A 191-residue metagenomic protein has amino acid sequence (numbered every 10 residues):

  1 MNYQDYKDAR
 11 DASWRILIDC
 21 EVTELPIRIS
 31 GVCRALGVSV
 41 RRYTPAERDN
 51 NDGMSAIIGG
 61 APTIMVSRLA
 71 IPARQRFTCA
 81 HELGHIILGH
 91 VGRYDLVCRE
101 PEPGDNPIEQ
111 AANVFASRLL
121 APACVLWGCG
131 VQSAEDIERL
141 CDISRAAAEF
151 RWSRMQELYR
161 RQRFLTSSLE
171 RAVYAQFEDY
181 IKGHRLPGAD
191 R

Functional and structural regions predicted by a protein language model:
M1-R191: Active-site hotspot residues in diverse enzymes, especially metal/ion-binding acidic/histidine motifs
